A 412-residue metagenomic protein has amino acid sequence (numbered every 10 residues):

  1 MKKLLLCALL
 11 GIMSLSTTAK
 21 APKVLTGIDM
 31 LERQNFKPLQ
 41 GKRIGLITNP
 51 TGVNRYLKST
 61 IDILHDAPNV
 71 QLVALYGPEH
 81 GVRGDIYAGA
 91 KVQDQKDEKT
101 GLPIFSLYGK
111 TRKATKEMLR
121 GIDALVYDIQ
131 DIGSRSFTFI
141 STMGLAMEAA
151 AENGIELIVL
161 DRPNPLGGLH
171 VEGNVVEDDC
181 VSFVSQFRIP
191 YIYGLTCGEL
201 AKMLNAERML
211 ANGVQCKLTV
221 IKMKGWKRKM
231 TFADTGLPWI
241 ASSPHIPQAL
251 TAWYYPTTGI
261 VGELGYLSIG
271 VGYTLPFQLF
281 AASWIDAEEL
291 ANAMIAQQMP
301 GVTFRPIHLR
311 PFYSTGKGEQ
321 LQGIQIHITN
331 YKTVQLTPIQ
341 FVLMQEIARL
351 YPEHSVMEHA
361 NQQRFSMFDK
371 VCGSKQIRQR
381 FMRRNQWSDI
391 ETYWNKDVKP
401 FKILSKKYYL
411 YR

Functional and structural regions predicted by a protein language model:
M1-P22: Bacterial Sec-dependent N-terminal signal peptides
Q71-E79, L160: Short internal beta-strands
G84-A88, I158-C180: Glycine-rich, charge-decorated loop segments at or immediately adjacent to ligand/cofactor-binding or catalytic sites
V92-I122, S134: Glycine-rich oxoanion-binding loops at beta->alpha junctions
D131-M143: Glycine/threonine-rich flexible loop motifs
C180-P256: Conserved anion/nucleotide-ligand pocket segment
W226-P311: Glycine-rich, aromatic-lined ligand/substrate-binding cores of catalytic and carbohydrate-binding domains
A281-T392: Conserved functional hotspot residues or short segments at active or partner-binding sites across diverse domains
